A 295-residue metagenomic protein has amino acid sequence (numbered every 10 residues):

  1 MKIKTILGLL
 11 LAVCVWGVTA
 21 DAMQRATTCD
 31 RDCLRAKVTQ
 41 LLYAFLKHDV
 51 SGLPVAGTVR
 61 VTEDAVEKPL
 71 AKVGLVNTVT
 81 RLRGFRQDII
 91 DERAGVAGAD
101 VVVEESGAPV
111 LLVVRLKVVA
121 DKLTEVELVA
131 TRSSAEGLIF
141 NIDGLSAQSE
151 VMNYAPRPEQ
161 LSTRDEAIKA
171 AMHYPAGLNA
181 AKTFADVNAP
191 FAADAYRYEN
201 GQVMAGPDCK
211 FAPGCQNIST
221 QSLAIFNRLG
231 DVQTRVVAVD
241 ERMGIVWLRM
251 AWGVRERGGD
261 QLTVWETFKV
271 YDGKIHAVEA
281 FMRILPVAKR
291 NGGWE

Functional and structural regions predicted by a protein language model:
M1-L7: Bacterial N-terminal signal peptides that target proteins for export
G8-W16: Bacterial N-terminal signal peptides
A20-E295: C-terminal and inter-domain tail/linker signature
